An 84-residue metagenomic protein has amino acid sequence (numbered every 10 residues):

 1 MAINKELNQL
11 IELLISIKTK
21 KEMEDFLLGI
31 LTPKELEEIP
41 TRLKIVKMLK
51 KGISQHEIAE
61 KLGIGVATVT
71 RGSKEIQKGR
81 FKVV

Functional and structural regions predicted by a protein language model:
M1-I15: General nucleic-acid-binding
K21-T41: Short, Lys/Arg-enriched anionic-surface-contact patches
E38-I53: Short, amphipathic alpha-helical "recognition" segments used to contact nucleic acids or chromatin
E57-L62: Short alpha-helical "recognition helix" segments of helix-turn-helix
S73-V84: Short, solvent-exposed alpha-helical "recognition" segments
